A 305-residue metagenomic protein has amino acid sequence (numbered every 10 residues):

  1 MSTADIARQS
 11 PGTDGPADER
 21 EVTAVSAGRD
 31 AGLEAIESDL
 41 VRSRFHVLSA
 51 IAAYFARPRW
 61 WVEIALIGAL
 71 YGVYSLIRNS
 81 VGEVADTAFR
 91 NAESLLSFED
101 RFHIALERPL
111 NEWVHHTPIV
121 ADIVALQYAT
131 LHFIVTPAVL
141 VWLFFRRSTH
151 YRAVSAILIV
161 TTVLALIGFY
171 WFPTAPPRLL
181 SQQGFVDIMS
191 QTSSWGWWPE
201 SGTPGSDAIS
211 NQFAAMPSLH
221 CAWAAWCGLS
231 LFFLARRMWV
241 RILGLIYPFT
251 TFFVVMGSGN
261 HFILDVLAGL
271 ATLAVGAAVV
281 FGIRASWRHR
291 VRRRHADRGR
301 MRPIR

Functional and structural regions predicted by a protein language model:
S2-R8, E21, A27-I134: N-terminal transmembrane-helix/juxtamembrane module of multi-pass inner/ER membrane proteins
H46-V47, V135-L140, A222-L229, Y247-V254: Hydrophobic, membrane-inserted alpha-helices
P58, V62, L66, R152-I157 (+2 more regions): Alpha-helical transmembrane segments of integral membrane proteins
G72-L76, T161-Y170, I246-G257: Aromatic-anchored segments of alpha-helical transmembrane domains
R78, A85-S97, F144-V240, W287-R305: Membrane-interface loops
H132, H220, D265: Short, conserved phosphate/pyrophosphate- and ester-handling motifs at nucleotide-, phospho-/glycolipid
P173-Q183, N211-A215, T250-G276: Interfacial helix-loop-helix junctions of multi-pass membrane proteins
S258-R305: C-terminal membrane module of polytopic membrane proteins
